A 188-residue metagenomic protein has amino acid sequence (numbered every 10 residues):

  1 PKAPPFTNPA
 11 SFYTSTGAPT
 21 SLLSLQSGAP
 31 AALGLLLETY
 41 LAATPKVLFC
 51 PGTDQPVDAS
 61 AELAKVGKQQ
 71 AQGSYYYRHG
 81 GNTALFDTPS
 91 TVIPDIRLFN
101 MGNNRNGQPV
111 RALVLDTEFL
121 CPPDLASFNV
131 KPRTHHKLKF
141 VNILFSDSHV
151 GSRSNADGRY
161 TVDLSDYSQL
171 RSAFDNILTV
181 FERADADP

Functional and structural regions predicted by a protein language model:
P1-P188: Short, well-structured segments within or immediately adjacent to enzyme catalytic domains that line ligand-binding
